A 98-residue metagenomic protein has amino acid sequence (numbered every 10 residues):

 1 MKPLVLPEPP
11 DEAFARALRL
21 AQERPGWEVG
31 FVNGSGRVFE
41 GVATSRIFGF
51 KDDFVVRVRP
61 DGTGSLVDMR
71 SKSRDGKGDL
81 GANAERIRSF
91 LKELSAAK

Functional and structural regions predicted by a protein language model:
M1-K98: Ser/Thr-rich, low-complexity intrinsically disordered terminal regions
